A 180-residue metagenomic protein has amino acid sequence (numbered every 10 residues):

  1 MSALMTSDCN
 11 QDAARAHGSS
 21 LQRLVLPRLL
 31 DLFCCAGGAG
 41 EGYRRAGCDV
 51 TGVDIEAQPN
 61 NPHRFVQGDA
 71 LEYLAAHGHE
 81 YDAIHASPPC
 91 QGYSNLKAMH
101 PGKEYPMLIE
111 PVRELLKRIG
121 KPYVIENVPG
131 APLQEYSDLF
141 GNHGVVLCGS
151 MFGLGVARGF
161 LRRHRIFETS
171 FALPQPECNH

Functional and structural regions predicted by a protein language model:
A13, H17-S19: Short, low-complexity intrinsically disordered segments enriched in A/P/G/S/L with frequent Arg, especially at protein
S20, F33-A39, V128-S137: A generic short-segment signal for beta-strand/edge and adjacent turn/coil regions
R23: Cationic, low-complexity basic patches in intrinsically disordered or flexible, solvent-exposed regions
L26: Phosphate-coordination loops involved in phosphoryl transfer and adenosine-cofactor binding
L29-L74, H85: SAM cofactor-binding core of SAM-dependent methyltransferases, primarily the Rossmann-like beta-alpha-beta module
D54, R64-Q67, Y73-A83, C90-H180: Class I S-adenosyl-L-methionine
